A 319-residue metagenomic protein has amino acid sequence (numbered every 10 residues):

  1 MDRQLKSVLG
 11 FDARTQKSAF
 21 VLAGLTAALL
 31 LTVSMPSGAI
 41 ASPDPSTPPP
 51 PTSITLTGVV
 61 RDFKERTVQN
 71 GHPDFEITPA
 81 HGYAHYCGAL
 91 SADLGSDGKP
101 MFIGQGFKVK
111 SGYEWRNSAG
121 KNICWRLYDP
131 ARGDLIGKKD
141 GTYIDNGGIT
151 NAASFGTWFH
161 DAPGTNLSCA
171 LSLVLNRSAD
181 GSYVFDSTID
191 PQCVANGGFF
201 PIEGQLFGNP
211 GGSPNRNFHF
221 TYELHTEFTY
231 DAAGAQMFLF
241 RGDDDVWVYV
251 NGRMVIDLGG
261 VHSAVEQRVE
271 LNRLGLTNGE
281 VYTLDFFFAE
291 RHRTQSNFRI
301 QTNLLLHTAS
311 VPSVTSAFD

Functional and structural regions predicted by a protein language model:
M1-S18: N-terminal secretory signal peptides that target proteins for export/translocation
L5, Q16, T32-M35, I40: Intrinsically disordered, low-complexity segments
L9-D12, L25, S37: N-terminal regions of proteins, emphasizing targeting and processing segments when present
A13-K17, A23, R241: Hydrophobic alpha-helical segments and their boundary regions
A23-S34: Bacterial N-terminal signal peptides
I40-D319: Acidic/polar, compositionally biased interaction segments
